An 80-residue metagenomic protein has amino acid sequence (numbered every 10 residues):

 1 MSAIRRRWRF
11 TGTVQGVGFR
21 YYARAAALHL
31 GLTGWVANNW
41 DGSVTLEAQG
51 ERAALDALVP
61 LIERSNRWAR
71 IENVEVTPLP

Functional and structural regions predicted by a protein language model:
M1-P80: Intrinsically disordered, low-complexity, mixed-charge
